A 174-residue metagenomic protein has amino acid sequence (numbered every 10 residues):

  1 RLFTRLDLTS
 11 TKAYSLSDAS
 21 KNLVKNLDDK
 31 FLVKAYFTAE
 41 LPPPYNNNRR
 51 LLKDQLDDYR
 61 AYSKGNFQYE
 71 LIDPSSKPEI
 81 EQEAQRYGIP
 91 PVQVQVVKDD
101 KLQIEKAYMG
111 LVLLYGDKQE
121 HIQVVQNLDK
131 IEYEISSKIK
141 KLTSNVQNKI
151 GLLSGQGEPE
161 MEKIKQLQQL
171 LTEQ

Functional and structural regions predicted by a protein language model:
R1-Q174: Short, surface-exposed patches at the edges or C-terminal ends of soluble domains, predominantly
